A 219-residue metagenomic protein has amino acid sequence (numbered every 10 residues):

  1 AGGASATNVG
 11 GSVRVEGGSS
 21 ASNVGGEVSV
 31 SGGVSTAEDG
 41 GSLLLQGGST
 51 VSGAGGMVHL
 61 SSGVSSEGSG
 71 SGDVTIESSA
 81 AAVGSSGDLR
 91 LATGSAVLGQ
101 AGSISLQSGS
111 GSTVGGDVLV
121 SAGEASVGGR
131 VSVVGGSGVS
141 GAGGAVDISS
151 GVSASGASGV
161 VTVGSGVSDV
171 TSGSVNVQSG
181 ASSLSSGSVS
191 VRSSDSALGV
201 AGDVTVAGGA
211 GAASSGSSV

Functional and structural regions predicted by a protein language model:
A1-V219: Surface-exposed, glycine- and small/polar-enriched segments that build interaction surfaces at terminal
